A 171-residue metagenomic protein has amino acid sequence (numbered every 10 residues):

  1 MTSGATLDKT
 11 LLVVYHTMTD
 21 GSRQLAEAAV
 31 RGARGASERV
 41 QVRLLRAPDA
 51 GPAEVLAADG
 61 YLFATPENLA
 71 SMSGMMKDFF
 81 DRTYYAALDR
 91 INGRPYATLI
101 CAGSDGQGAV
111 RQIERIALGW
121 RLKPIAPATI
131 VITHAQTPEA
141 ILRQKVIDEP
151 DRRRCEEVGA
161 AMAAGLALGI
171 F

Functional and structural regions predicted by a protein language model:
G4-R34: N-terminal beta1-alpha1 ligand-phosphate binding loop
T6, I125-F171: Glycine-rich phosphate/pyrophosphate-binding loop and the adjoining helix
T10, G21, L25, E54 (+3 more regions): Charged catalytic carboxylate motif
R23, S73, Q107, E149-E156: Non-membrane alpha-helical structural segments and their capping/turn regions in soluble enzymes
A26-R39, L118-K123: Short helix-loop-beta junction
Q41-L44: Generic structural signal for residues in well-ordered beta-strands
A47-I132: Helix-loop-strand module that forms the ligand-binding subsite of alpha/beta enzymes
